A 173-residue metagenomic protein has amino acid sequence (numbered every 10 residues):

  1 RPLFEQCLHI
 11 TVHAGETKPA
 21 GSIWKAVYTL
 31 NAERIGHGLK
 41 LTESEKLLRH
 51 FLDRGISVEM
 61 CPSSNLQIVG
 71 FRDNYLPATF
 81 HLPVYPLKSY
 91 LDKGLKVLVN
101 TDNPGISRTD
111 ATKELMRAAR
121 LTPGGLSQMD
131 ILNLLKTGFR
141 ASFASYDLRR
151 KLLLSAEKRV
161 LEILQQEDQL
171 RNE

Functional and structural regions predicted by a protein language model:
R1-Y75: Active-site core of metal-dependent hydrolases
T11-T17, Y90-T112: Short acidic/histidine-rich active-site segments
A26-L41, Y85-V97, A118-N133: Structural recognition of alpha->loop->beta junctions
I35, V58, Y90, D102 (+1 more regions): Hydrophobic, well-ordered secondary-structure elements that form the walls of internal hydrophobic environments
L47, F51, A111-G125: C-terminal helical cap(s) of enzyme catalytic domains, especially alpha/beta-barrels
L66-Y75, L98-T101, R117-P123: Short beta-alpha connecting loops at secondary-structure transitions that line or flank enzyme active sites
D73-L82, D110, P123-L126: Alpha-helix N-cap and loop-to-helix initiation/capping positions
K113, P123-E173: Mid-to-C-terminal alpha-helical segments outside catalytic/metal-binding sites
